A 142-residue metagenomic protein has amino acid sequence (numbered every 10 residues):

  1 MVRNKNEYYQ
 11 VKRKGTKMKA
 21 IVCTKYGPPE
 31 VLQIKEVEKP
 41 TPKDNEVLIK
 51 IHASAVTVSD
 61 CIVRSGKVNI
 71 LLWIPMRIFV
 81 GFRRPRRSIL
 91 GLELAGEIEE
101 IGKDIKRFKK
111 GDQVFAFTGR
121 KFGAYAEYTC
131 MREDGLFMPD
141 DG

Functional and structural regions predicted by a protein language model:
K5-K17: Short, Lys/Arg-enriched N-terminal segments with co-localized hydrophobic residues within the first ~10-30 amino acids
P28-I34, F79-V80: Short gly/ser/thr-rich secondary-structure transition/capping motifs
K35, D112, A126-E127: Extracytoplasmic/periplasmic beta-strand context in beta-sandwich domains, especially the cupredoxin/COX2 CuA-binding
E38-A55, N69-R120: Glycine-rich beta-strand-centered segment in the early N-terminal region that forms part of a ligand/cofactor-binding
S59-R64: Cytochrome P450 core scaffold surrounding the K-helix E-X-X-R motif and the conserved "meander" helix-loop region
R120-D134: A structural motif shared across PLP-dependent enzymes of the aminotransferase-like
G135-G142: Glycine/charged-rich beta-loop-alpha catalytic/anionic-binding loops adjacent to active sites
